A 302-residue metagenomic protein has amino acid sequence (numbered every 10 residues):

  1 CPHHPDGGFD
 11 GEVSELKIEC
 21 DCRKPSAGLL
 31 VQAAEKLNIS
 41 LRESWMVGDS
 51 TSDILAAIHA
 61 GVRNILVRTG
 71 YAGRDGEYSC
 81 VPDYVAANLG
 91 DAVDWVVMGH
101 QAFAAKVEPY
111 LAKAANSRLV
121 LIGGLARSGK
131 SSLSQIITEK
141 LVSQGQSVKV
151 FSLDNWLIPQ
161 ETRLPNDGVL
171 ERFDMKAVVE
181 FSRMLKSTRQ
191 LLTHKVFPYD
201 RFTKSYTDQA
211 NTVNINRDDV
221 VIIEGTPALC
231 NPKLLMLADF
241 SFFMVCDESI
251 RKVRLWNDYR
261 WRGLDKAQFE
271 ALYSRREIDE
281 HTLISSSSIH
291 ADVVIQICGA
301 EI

Functional and structural regions predicted by a protein language model:
D21, P25-I54: Conserved Lys-Pro-Asp/Glu-containing loop-to-beta segment of HAD-superfamily phosphomonoesterases, centered on
E35-N38, I54, I58, R63 (+1 more regions): ATP-dependent NMP and nucleoside kinases share a basic, alpha-helical "lid"
W45-A86: Acidic, Mg2+-coordinating phosphoryl-transfer loop and its flanking beta/alpha structural elements, shared across
R74-D75, N231, W261-I302: Small-molecule kinase domains that catalyze NTP-dependent phosphoryl transfer to phosphate-bearing small molecules
D94-L121: Extreme N-terminal, non-catalytic leader segments that precede Walker-type/kinase nucleotide-binding cores
K130: Conserved lysine of the Walker
L133: Hydrophobic positions on the alpha1 helix immediately C-terminal to the Walker A/P-loop
K149, L157-T207, V220: Conserved nucleotide-sensing/catalytic segment adjacent to the nucleotide-binding pocket in NTP-handling enzymes
